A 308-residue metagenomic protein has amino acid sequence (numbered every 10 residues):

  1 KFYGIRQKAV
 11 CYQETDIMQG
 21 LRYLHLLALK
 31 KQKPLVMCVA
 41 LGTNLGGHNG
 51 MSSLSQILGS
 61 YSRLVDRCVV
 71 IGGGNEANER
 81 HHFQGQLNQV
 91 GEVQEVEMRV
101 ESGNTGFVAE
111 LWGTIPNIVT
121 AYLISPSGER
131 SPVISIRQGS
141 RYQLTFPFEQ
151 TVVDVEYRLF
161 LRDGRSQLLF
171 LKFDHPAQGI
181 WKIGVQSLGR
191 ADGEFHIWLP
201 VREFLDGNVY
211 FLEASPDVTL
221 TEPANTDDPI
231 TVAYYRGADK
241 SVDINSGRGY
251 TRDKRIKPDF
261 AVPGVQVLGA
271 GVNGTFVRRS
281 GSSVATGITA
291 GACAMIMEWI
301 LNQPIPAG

Functional and structural regions predicted by a protein language model:
K1-F2, L27-K31, I118-T120, P126 (+1 more regions): Hydrolase catalytic cores
K1-G46, A121, T286: Subtilisin-like peptidase catalytic core
K31-V36, L64-V69, D227-I230: Loop/turn elements at helix/coil->beta-strand transitions in domains of secreted/extracellular proteins
L45-S55, G72, E76-T114, G128-Q138 (+4 more regions): Active-site-adjacent substrate-recognition loops and nearby beta-strands within hydrolase catalytic domains
S53-D66: Catalytic-core regions built around general acid/base machinery
L111, N117-E149, I197-E203: Extended low-complexity, serine/threonine- and proline-enriched intrinsically disordered segments
N117-V119, W181, G193, I256: Short beta-strand/loop motifs in extracellular/secreted proteins, especially within beta-sandwich accessory domains
F148-L188, H196-P200: Beta-sandwich interaction modules
